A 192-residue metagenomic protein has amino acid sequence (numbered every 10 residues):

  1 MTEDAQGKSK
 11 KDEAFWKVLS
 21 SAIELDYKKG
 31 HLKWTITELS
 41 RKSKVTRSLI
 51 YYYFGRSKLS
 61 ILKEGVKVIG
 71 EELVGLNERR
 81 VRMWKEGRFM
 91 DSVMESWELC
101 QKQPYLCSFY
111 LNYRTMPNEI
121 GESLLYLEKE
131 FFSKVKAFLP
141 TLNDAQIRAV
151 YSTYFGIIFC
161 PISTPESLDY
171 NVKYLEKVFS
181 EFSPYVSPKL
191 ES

Functional and structural regions predicted by a protein language model:
M1-E13, P188-S192: N-terminal intrinsically disordered/low-complexity leader segments
G7-S21, Q146: N-terminal positioning helix adjacent to the helix-turn-helix/winged-helix DNA-binding module
W16, M90, M94, N143-F155: Short, well-structured alpha-helical segments
K17, L25-S60: Helix-turn-helix
I61-I69, S123: Alpha-helical DNA-contacting segments of helix-turn-helix folds
N77-K102, V150: Hydrophobic alpha-helical connector segments
E78, R114-R148, Y170-S180: Amphipathic alpha-helical packing segments from all-alpha helical-bundle domains
M94-E122, F159-C160: Amphipathic alpha-helical segments used for helix-helix packing
